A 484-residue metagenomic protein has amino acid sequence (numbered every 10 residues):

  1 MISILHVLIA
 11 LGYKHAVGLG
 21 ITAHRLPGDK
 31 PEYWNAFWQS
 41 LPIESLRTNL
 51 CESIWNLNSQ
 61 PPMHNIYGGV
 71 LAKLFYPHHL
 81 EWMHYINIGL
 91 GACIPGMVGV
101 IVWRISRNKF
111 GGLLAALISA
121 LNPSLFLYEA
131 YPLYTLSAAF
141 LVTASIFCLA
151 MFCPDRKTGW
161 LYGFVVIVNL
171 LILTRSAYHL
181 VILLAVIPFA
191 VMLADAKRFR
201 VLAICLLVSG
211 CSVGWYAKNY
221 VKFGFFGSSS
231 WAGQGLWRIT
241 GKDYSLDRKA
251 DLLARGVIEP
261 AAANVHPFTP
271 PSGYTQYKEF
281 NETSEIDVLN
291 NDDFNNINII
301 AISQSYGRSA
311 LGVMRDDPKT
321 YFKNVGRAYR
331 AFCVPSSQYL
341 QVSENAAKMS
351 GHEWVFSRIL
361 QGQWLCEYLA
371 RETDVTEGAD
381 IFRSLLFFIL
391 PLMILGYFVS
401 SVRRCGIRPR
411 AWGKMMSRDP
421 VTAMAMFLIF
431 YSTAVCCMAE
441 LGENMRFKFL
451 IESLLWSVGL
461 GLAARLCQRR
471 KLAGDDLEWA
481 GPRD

Functional and structural regions predicted by a protein language model:
A16-E32, L41-L74, H78-G89: Membrane-proximal lumenal/periplasmic loop motifs of glycosylation machinery
H78-N87, N295-N296, Y306, V313 (+1 more regions): Membrane-interface anchor segments at the N-terminal boundary of transmembrane helices in multi-pass membrane enzymes
W82-S106, A144-C148: Transmembrane-helix motifs of polytopic, lipid-linked glycan transferases
V98-L121, A139-F140, G159-Y162: Transmembrane-helix signature of polytopic, membrane-embedded enzymes that assemble or transfer cell-envelope glycans
G112-P123, F147, V168-I172: Short helix- or helix-capping micro-motifs that position conserved polar/aromatic residues at function-defining sites
A116, W160-R175, V208-Y216: Membrane-interface alpha helices of multi-pass inner-membrane proteins
A130-A138: Short acidic/glycine- and proline-prone juxtamembrane loop motifs at membrane-interface regions of multi-pass membrane
S228-L360: Membrane-proximal stem/loop segments at transmembrane-domain junctions that anchor or position
